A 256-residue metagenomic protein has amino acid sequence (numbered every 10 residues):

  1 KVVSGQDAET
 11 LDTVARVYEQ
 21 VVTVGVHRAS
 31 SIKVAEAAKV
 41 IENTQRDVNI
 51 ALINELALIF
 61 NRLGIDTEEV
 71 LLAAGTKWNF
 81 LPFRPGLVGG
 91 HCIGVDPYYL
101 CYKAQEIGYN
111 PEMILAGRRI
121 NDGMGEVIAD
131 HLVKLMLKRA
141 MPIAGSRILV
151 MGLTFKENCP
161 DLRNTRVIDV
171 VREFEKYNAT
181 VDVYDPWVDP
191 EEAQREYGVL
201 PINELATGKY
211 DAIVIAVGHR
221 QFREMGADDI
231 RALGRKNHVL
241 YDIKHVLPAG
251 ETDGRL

Functional and structural regions predicted by a protein language model:
K1-L256: Structural/interface elements that position substrates and couple domains in central-metabolism enzymes
